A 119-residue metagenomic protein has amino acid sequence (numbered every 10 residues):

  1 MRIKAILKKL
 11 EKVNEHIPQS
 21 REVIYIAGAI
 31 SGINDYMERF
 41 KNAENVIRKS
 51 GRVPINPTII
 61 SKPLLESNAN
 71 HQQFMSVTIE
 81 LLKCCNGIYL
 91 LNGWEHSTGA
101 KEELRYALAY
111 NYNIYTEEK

Functional and structural regions predicted by a protein language model:
M1-K119: Conserved catalytic or regulatory cores that recognize and/or transform ribose-phosphate-containing ligands
